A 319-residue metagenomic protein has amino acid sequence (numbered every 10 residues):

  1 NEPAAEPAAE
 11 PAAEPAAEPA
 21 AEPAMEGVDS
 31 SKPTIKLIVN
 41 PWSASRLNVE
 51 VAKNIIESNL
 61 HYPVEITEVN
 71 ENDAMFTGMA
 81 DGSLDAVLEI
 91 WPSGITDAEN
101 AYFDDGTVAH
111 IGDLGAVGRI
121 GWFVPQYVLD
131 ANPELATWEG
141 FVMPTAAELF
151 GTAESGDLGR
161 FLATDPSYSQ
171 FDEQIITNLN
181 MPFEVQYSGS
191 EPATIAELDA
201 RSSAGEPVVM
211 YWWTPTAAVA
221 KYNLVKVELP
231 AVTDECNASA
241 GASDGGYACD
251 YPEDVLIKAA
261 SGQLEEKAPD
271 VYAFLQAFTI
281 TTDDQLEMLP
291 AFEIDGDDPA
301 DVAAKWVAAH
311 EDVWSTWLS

Functional and structural regions predicted by a protein language model:
E2-K36, F150-L158, D312-S319: Immediate post-signal peptide segment of exported/extracytoplasmic ligand-binding proteins
E22-E26, S43-Y62, Q174-I176: Short, polar/charged alpha-helical segment
D29-A44, Y62-E68, L158-L162, L275: Short, well-ordered beta-strand elements
K32, A44, Y168-E184, S188-G205 (+3 more regions): An extracytoplasmic/periplasmic, membrane-proximal ligand-sensing/linker region
N72-Y127: N-terminal segment of the mature folded domain
F76-G78, L84-W91, R160-A238: Ligand-binding pocket segment of bilobal, Venus flytrap-like solute-binding proteins
T107-F161: A conserved helix-loop-strand patch within extracytoplasmic ligand-binding domains of the periplasmic binding
R119-D130, D254-K267, M288-A291: A bilobed periplasmic-binding-protein/Venus flytrap-type ligand-binding module shared by bacterial periplasmic
